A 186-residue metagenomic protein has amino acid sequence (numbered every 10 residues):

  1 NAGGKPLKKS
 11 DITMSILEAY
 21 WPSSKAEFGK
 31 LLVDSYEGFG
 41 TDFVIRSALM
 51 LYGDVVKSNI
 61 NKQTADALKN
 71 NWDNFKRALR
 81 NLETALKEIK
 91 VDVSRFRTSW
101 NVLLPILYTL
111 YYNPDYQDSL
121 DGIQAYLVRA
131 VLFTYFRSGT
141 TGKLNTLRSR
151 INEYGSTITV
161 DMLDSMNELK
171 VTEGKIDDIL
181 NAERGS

Functional and structural regions predicted by a protein language model:
A2-G185: Flexible coil/loop and intrinsically disordered segments
